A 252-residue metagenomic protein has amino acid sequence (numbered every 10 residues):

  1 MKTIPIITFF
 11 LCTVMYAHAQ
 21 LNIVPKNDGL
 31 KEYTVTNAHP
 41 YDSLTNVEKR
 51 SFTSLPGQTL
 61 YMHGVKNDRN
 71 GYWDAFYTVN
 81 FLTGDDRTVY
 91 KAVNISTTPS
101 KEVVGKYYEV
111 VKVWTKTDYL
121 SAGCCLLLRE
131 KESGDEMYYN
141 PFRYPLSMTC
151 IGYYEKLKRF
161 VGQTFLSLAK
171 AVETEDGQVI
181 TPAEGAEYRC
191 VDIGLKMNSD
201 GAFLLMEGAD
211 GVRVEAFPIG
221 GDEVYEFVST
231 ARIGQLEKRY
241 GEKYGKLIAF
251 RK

Functional and structural regions predicted by a protein language model:
M1-K26: Bacterial Sec-dependent N-terminal signal peptides
H18-R69, Y108, Y154-T174, Y225 (+1 more regions): Sec-dependent signal peptide cleavage junction
G64-K66, K112-W114, E130-E132, A169-A171 (+4 more regions): A mature extracytoplasmic/lumenal domain signature
V65-K101: Mixed-charge, low-complexity intrinsically disordered segments
R87-K116, P182-G194: Conserved beta-strand/loop element in small beta-rich adapter and peptidoglycan-binding domains
T117-R129, M197-L205: Short aromatic-glycine-enriched beta-strand elements
C124-G162, G208-R251: Boundary regions of SH3-family modules and the immediately adjacent low-complexity/disordered segments in eukaryotic
Q163-V212: Conserved small-residue-rich
